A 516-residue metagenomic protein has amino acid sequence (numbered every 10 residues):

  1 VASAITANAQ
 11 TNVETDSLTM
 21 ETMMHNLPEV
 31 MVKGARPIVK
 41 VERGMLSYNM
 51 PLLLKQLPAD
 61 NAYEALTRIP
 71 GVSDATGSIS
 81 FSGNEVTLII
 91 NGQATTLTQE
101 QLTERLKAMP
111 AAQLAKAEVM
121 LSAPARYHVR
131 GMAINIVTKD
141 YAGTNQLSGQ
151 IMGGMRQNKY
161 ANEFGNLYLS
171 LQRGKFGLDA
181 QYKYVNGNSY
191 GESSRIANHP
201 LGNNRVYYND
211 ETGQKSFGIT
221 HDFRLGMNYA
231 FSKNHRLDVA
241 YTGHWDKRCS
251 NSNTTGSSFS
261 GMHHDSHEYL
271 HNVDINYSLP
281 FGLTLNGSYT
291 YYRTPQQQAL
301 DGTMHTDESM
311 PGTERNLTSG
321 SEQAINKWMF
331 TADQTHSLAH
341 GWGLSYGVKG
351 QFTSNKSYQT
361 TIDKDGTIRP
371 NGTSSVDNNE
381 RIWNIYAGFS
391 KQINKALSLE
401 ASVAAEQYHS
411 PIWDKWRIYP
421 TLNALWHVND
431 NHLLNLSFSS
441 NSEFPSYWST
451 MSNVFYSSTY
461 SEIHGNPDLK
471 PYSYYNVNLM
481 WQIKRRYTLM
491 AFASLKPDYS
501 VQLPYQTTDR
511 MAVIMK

Functional and structural regions predicted by a protein language model:
T11-L54, D74-T76, G83: Short, acidic, small-residue-rich periplasmic hinge/interaction motif at the N-terminus of Gram-negative outer-membrane
D16-E21, A62-A65, E104, E118-V119 (+2 more regions): N-terminal periplasmic accessory domains that precede and gate Gram-negative outer-membrane beta-barrel machines
Y63-T98: Extracytoplasmic beta-strand/coil segments of soluble accessory domains associated with Gram-negative outer-membrane
T95-S122: Short acidic/polar hinge/loop motifs at secondary-structure boundaries that mediate gating or recognition
G131, G191-R205, Y241-H244, C249-D265 (+8 more regions): Outer-membrane beta-barrel translocator domains and adjoining extracellular loop/strand segments of Gram-negative
Y160-N188, N203-N251, H271-V273, L279: Transmembrane beta-barrel wall of Gram-negative outer-membrane proteins
T220-D246, H264-P420, L425-N431, Y487-M490: Face-selective signature of the C-terminal outer-membrane beta-barrel domain
Q323, N378, S442-A491, L495-P497 (+1 more regions): Outer-membrane beta-barrel signature, preferentially recognizing the C-terminal barrel domain of Gram-negative
